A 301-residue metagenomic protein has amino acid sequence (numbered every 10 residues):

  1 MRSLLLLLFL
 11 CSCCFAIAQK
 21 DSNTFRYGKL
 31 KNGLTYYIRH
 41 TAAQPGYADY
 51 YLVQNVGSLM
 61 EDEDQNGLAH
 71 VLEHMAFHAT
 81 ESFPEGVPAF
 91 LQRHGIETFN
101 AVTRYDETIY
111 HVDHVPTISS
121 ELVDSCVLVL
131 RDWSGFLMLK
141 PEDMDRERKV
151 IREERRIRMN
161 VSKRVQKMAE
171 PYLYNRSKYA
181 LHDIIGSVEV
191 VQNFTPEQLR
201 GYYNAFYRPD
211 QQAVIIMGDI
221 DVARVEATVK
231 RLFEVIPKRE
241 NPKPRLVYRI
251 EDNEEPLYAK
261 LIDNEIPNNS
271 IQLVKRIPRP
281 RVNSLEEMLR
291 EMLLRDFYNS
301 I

Functional and structural regions predicted by a protein language model:
M1-S22: Bacterial Sec-dependent N-terminal signal peptides
K20-Y27, S120, L128, P171-Q212 (+2 more regions): Histidine-acidic residue clusters that define the catalytic metal-binding segment of zinc metallopeptidase domains
K20-Y51: Mature N-terminal segment immediately following signal peptide/propeptide cleavage in secreted/periplasmic
G33, Q44-F90, L273, N283-I301: Active/ligand-binding-proximal structured segments within catalytic/core domains that scaffold catalytic residues
T41-A43, V53-G57, T80-E81, V115-T117 (+4 more regions): Solvent-exposed coil/turn segments that connect beta secondary-structure elements in extracytoplasmic/periplasmic
V56-A69, H74-R164, N193-Q211, D221-R224 (+1 more regions): Active-site-adjacent, His/Asp/Glu-enriched structural segments that form or flank metal-binding and acid/base networks
V150-Y172, I250-N268: Short acidic/His-enriched helical or mixed secondary-structure segments at domain edges of catalytic enzymes and some
A213-I271: An aromatic/glycine/proline-enriched structural segment found at the starts of mature extracellular/organellar domains
